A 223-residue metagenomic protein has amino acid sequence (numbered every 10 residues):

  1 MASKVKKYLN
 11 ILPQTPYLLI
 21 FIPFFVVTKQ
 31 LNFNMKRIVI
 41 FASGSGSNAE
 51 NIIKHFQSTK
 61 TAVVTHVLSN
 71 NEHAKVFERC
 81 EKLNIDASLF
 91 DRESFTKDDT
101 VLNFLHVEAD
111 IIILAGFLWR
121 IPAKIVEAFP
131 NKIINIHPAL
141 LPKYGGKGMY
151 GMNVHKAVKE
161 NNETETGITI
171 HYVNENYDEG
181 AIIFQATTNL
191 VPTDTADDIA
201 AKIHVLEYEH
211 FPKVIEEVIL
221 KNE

Functional and structural regions predicted by a protein language model:
Y8-I11, T15-L18, P23, V27-E223: One-carbon transfer enzymes
